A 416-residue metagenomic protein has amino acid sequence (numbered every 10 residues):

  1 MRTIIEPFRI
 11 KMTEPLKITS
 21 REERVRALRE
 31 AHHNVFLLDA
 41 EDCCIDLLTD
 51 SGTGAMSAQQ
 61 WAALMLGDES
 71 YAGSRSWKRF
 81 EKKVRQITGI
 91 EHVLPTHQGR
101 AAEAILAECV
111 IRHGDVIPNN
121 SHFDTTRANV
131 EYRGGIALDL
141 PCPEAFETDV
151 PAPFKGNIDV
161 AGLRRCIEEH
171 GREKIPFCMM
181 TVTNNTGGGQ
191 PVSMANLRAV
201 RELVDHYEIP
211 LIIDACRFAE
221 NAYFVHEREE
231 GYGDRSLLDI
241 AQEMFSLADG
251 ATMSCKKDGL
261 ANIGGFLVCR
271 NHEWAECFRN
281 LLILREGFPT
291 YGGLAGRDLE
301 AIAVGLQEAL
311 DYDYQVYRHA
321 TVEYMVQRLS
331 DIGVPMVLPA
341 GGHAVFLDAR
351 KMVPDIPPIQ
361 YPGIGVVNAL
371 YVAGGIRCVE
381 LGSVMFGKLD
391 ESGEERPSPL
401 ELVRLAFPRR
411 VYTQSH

Functional and structural regions predicted by a protein language model:
R2-H33, L37, C43-G54, Q60 (+3 more regions): Conserved PLP-enzyme active-site core in the AAT-like
A102-I105, A344-A349, G387-L389: Beta-rich nucleic-acid/ligand-interaction surfaces
A161, I283-G287, C378-E391: Conserved alpha/beta core surface patches that mediate binding of polyanionic ligands
E276, P354-P362, R410-H416: Short, conserved charged micro-motifs
R279-L282, E300-E308, H343-M352, S398-L405: Short acidic (Asp/Glu) and glycine-rich catalytic loops that position anionic groups and cofactors
V322, R350-C378, S392-S398: Active-site loop ensemble at the mouth of alpha/beta enzyme cores that anchors a bound cofactor
V322-E323, V337-A349: Conserved glycine-rich beta-strand-loop-beta hairpin in the small C-terminal domain of fold type I
M385-H416: PLP-dependent enzyme catalytic core of the Aspartate aminotransferase-like
